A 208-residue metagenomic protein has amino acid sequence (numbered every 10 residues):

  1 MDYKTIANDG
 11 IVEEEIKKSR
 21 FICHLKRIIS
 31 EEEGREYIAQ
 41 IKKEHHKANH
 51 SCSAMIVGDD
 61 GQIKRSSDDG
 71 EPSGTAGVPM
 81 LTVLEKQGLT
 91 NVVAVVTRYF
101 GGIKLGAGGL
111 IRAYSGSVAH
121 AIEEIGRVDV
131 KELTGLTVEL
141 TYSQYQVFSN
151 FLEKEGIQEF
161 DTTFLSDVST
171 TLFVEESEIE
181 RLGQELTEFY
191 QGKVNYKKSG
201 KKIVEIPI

Functional and structural regions predicted by a protein language model:
M1-G74, I179, K197-I206: C-terminal regulatory domains involved in ligand/effector binding and gene-expression control
C23-H24, C52-S53, N91-A94, G135 (+1 more regions): Structural motif
A76-E124: Active-site beta-strand/loop microenvironment that shapes enzyme catalytic pockets
G126-Y142: Short glycine-/aliphatic-rich beta-strand segments at the starts of folded cytosolic domains
E139-I157: Short amphipathic alpha-helix segments
F148-K154, R181-Y190: Short amphipathic alpha-helices in soluble, non-transmembrane regions that often serve as interface/regulatory elements
E159-F164, Y190-P207: Conserved short beta-strand edge segments in small beta-sheet-based binding/regulatory domains
L172-R181: Terminal, non-globular segments
